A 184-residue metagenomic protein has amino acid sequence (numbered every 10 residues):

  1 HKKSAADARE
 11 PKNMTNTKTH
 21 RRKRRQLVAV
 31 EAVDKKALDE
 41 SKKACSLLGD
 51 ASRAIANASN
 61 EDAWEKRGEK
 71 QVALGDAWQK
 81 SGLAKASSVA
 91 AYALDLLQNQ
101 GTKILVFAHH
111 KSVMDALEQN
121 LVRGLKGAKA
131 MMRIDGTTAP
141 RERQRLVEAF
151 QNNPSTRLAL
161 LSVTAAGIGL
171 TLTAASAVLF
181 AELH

Functional and structural regions predicted by a protein language model:
H1-K103, H109-S112, A116-L121: Interdomain linker/hinge connecting the two RecA-like lobes of the SF2 helicase core
K18, T138, A174: Solvent-exposed, flexible loop/coil residues
K23-Q26, G127-A130, T173-A177: Short glycine-/polar-rich loops that comprise or flank the Walker A/P-loop and associated switch/sensor motifs
A29-V30, R133-D135, F180: Structural signal for conserved beta-strand scaffold positions within catalytic alpha/beta enzyme cores
W78-S81, D135-T138, E182: Pocket-edge positions in alpha/beta enzyme catalytic cores
L96-N99, A149-N153, L170-L172: Conserved catalytic network of the ASCE P-loop NTPase/AAA+ motor domain
K103-F107, D115-A116, V122-A166: Conserved helicase ATPase core of P-loop NTP-dependent helicases/translocases
T164-H184: Conserved RecA-like helicase motor core of SF1/SF2 enzymes
